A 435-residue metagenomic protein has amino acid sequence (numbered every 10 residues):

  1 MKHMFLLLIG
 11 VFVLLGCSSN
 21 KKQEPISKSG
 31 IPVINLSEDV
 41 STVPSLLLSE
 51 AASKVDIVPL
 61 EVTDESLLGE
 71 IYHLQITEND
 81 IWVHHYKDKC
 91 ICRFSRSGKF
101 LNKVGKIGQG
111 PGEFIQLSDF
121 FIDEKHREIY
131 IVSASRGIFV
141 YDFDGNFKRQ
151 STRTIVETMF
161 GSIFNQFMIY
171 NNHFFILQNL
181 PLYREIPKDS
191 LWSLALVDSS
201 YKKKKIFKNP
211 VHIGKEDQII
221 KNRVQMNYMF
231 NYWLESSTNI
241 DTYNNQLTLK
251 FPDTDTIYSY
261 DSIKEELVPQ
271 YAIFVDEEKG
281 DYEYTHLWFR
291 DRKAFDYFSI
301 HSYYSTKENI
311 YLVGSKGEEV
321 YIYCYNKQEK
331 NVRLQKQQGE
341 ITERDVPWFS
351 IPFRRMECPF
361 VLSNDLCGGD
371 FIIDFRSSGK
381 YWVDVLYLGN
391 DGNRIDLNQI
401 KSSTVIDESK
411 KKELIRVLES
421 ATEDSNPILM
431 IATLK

Functional and structural regions predicted by a protein language model:
L15-G16: C-terminal motif of bacterial Sec signal peptides marking the signal peptidase cleavage site
K22-E61: Blade/loop signatures of beta-propeller domains
N35, V43, V55-K89: Beta-strand-rich domains and repeat architectures in extracellular enzymes and scaffolds, especially beta-propellers
E61-S66, E70, K99-H126, S133 (+1 more regions): Blade-loop segments of beta-propeller domains
Y72-Q75, S118-K125, N165-N171, K221-N244 (+2 more regions): Structural signature of eukaryotic scaffold interfaces centered on beta-propeller domains
D80-H85, R127-S133, N172-E185, N239-Y258 (+3 more regions): Short beta-strand elements that form the blades of beta-propeller/WD-repeat-like and other beta-sheet-rich scaffold
A134-W192, I206-K221: Asp-box/WD-like beta-propeller blade repeats and closely related beta-sheet repeat scaffolds
V140, D189-Y201, T254-Y258, I322-E329 (+1 more regions): Beta-propeller blade signature
